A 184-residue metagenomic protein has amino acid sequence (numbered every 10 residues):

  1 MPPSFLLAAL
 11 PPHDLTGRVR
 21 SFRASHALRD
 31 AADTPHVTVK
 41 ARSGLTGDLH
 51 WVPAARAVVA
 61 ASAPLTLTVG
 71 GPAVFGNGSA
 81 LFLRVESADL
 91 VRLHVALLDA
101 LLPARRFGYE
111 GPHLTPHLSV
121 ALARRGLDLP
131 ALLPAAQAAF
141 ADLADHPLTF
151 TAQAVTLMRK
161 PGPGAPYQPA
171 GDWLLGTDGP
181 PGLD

Functional and structural regions predicted by a protein language model:
M1-T68, V74, E86-T149, G164-D184: Basic, often amphipathic N-terminal segments
G76-S79: Short acidic/glycine-enriched loop/turn segments that link adjacent beta-strands
L83: A structured binding-face within diverse protein domains that lines the active/interaction site
V155-P163: Short beta-strand segments and strand-loop junctions that repeat across beta-rich extracellular domains
